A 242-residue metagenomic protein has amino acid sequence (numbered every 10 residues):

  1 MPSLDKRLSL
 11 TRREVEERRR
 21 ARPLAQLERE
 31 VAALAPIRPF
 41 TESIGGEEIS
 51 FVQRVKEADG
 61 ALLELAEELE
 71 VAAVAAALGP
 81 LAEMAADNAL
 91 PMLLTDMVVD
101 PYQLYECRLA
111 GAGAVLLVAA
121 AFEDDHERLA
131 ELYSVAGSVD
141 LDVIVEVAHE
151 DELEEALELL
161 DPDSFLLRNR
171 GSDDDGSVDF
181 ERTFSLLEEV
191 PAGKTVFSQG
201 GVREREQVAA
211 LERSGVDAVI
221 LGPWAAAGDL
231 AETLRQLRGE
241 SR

Functional and structural regions predicted by a protein language model:
M1-G60: An N-cap/entry alpha-helix motif that binds or orients negatively charged groups
Q53, E57-L141, E150-E155, S164-L166 (+1 more regions): N-terminal active-site wall of soluble small-molecule enzyme domains
L78, A119, N169, G200-G201 (+1 more regions): Short secondary-structure boundary segments
M92, V99-G111, H149-D161, A192-L221: Catalytic cores of alpha/beta
D100, E123, S172-D174, A226-G228: Short gly/pro/ser/thr-enriched loop/turn and capping motifs at secondary-structure boundaries
I144-V145: P-loop NTP-binding/switch modules centered on Walker-like glycine-rich loops
S177-F180, S185-L187, T195-S198, E204-R205: Active-site-adjacent loop and "lid" segments of alpha/beta metabolic enzymes
F180-E189, E212, L221-R242: C-terminal helical cap(s) of enzyme catalytic domains, especially alpha/beta-barrels
